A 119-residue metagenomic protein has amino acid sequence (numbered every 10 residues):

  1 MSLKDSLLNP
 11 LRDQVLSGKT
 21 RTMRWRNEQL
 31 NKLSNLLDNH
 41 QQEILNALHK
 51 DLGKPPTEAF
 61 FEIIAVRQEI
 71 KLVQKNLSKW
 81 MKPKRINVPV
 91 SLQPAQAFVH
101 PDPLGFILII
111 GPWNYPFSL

Functional and structural regions predicted by a protein language model:
M1-F98: N-terminal Rossmann-like NAD(P)+-binding subdomain of aldehyde/semialdehyde dehydrogenases
V88-L119: Conserved small-residue-rich beta-alpha loop and adjacent elements that most often cradle the phosphate/pyrophosphate
